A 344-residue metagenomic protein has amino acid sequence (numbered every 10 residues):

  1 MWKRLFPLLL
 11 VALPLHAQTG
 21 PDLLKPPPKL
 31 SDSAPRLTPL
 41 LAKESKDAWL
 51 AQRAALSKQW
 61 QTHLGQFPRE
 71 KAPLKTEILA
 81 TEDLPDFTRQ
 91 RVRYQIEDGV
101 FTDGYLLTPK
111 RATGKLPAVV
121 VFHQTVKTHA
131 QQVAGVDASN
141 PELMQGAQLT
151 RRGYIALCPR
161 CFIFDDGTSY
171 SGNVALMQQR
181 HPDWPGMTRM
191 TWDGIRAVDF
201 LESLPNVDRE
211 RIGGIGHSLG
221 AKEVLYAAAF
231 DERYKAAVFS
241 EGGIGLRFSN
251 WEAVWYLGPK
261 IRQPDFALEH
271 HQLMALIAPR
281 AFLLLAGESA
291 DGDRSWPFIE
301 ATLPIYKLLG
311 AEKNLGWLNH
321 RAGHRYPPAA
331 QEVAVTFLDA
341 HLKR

Functional and structural regions predicted by a protein language model:
L8-A17: Hydrophobic h-region of N-terminal signal peptides that target proteins for export in Gram-negative bacteria
Q18-R69: N-terminal pre-domain segments of enzymes
G65-G114, A118: N-terminal cap/lid segment of alpha/beta-hydrolase-fold proteins
G114-K115, V119-S203, L246-A253: Cap/lid segment of the alpha/beta-hydrolase catalytic domain
I195-D265: Primarily recognizes the serine-hydrolase "nucleophile elbow" in alpha/beta-hydrolase and SGNH/GDSL folds
Y234-M274, P279, D291-I299, K307-E312: Mobile cap/lid helix-loop segments that gate and shape the active-site cleft of serine hydrolases
P279-A286, G316-L318: Catalytic His-Asp charge-relay segment
Y306-R344: C-terminal catalytic histidine-bearing segment of alpha/beta-hydrolase fold enzymes
